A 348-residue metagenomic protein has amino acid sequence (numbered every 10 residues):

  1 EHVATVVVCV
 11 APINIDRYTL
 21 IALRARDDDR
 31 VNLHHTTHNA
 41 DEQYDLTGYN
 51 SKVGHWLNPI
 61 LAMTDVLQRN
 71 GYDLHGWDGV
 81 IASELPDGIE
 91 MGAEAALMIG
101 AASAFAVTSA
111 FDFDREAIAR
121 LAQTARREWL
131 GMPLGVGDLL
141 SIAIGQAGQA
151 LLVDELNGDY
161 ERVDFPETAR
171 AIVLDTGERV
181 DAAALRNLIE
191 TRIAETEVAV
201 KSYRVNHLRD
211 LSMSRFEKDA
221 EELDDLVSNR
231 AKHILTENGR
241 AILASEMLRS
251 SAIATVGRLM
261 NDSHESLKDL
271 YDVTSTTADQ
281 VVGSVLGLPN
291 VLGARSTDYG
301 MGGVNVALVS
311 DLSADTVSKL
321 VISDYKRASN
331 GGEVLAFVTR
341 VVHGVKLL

Functional and structural regions predicted by a protein language model:
E1-P12, L46-T47, V53-P166, S313-A314: Gly/Ser-rich oxyanion-binding loop with an adjacent helix/lid that shapes the negatively charged ligand pocket
V3, I15, L20-N58, V66 (+2 more regions): C-terminal nucleotide
G79, I118, S212, T297-D298: Proline- and acidic/polar-enriched loop/turn elements at helix boundaries
I89, V306-A307: Short secondary-structure transition/capping segments
M91-A93, R295-Y299: Active-site nucleophile and cofactor-binding loops and adjacent substrate-binding regions of central metabolic enzymes
Y299-V306: N-terminal pre-core extensions flanking Radical SAM catalytic domains
